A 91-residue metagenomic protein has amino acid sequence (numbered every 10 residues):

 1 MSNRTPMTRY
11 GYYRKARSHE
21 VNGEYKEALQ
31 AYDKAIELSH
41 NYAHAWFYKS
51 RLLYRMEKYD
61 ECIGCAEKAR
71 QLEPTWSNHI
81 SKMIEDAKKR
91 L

Functional and structural regions predicted by a protein language model:
M1-G11: TPR-adjacent "capping" and linker segments in tetratricopeptide-repeat scaffold/adaptor proteins
N3, D33-E37, K68-Q71: Conserved structural position within tetratricopeptide repeats
Y10, H44, N78-H79: Start-of-helix register in tetratricopeptide repeats
R14, Y48, K82-M83: Canonical tetratricopeptide repeat
V21, R55, D86-R90: Register position in tetratricopeptide repeats
